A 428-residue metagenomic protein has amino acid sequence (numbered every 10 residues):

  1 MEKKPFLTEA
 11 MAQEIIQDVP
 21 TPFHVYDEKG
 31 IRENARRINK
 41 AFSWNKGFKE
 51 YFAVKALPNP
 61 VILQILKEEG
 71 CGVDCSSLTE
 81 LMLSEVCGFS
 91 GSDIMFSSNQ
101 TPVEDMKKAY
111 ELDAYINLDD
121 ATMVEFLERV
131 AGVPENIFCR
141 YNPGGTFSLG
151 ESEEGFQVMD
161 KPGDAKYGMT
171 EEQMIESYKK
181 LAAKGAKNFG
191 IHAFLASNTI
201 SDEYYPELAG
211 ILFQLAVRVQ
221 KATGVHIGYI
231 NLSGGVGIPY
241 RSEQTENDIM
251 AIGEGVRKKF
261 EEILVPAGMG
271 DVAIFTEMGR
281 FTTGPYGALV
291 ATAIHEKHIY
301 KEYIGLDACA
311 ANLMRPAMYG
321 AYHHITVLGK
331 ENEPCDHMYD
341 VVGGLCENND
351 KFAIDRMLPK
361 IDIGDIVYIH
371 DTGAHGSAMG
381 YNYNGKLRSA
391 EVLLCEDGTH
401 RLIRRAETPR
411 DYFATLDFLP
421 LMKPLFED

Functional and structural regions predicted by a protein language model:
M1-Y115, A121-E135, A183-K187, K221 (+2 more regions): A charged N-terminal "starter" segment
T21, R36, K40-W44, G132 (+9 more regions): Generic secondary-structure signature for well-ordered alpha-helical cores
I31, K55, S77, A109 (+6 more regions): Conserved, mostly hydrophobic/aromatic
A56-P58, T79, Q100-P102, D120-T122 (+7 more regions): Active-site-proximal loop/turn and secondary-structure-junction residues that shape catalytic pockets, frequently
G72, M95, Y115-N117, F138-R140 (+7 more regions): Structured core elements
E104, N117-D119, M123-S148, M159-G163 (+1 more regions): Hydrophobic, small-residue-rich alpha-helical packing segments that form membrane-like cores
T146-H295, L358, N384: Active-site loop/helix belt of alpha/beta enzymes
E261, V265, M269-D428: Charged (often Lys/Glu-rich) extended helix/loop segments that serve as interaction or gating elements
